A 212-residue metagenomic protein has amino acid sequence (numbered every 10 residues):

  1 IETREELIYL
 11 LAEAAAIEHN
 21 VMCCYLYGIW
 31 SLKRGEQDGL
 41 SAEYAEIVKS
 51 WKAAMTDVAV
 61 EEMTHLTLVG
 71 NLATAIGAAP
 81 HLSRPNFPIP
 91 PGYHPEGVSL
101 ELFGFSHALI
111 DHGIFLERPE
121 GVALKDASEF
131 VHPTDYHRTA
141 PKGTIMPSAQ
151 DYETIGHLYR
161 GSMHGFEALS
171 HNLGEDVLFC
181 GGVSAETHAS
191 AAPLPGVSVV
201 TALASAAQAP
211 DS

Functional and structural regions predicted by a protein language model:
I1-S212: Non-heme di-metal
